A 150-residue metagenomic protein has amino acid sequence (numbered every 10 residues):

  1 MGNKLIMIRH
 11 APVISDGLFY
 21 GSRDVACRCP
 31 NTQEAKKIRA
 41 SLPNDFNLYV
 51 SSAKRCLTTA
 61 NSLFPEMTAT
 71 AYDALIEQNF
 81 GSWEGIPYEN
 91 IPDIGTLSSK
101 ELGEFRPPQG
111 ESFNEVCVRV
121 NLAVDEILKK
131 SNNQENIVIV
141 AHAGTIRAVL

Functional and structural regions predicted by a protein language model:
M1-K4, N44, P65, Q78-N90 (+2 more regions): Acidic, low-complexity terminal tails and accessory targeting/binding regions of phosphate-metabolizing enzymes
G2, P65, N121-L150: Active-site-adjacent alpha-helix immediately C-terminal to a catalytic or transition-state-stabilizing loop
N3-M67: Active-site-proximal alpha-helix that buttresses catalytic centers in soluble enzyme cores
I8, Y72, V140: Generic enzyme active-site microenvironment
D16-G17, W83, A148-V149: Residues that scaffold the ATP/ADP-binding catalytic core of kinase and kinase-like folds
V25, L63-L122: Phosphate-handling substructures
C29, Q33-N44, T58-N61, E89 (+2 more regions): Replace "anionic and nucleotidyl ligands
V50-S51, V118, V140-A141: Short beta-strand scaffold positions
